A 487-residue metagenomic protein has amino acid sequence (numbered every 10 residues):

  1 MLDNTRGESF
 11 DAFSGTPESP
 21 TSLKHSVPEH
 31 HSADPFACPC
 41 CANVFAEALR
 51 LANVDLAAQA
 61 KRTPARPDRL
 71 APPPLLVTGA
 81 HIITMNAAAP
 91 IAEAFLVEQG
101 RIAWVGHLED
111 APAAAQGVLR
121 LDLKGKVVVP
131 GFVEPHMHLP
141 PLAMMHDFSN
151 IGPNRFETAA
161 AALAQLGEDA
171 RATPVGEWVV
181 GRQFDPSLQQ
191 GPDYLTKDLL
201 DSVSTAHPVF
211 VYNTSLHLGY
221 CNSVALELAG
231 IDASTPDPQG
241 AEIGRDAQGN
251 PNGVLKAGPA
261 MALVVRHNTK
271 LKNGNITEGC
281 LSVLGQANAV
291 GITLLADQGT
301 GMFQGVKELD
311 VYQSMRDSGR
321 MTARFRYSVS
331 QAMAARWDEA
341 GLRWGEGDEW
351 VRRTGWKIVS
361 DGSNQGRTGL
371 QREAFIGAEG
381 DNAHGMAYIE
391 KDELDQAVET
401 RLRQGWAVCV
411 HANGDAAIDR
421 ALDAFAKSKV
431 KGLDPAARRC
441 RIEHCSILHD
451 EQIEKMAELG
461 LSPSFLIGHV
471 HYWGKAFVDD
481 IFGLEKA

Functional and structural regions predicted by a protein language model:
L2-R6, F10-G15, S19-R62, P67-G79 (+8 more regions): Divalent metal-binding segments
S282, Q286, R420, F465-V470: A glycine-rich, aromatic-flanked flexible loop/lid motif
M315-S318, L342-V351, P435, M456-G460: Acidic (Asp/Glu)-rich catalytic clusters
D392-Q396, D419, D423, C440 (+2 more regions): Feature representing long, continuous alpha-helical segments
D423-D434: Polar interaction faces of repeat-based domains
R438-H449: Aromatic- and carboxylate-enriched substrate-binding clefts and catalytic-loop regions of carbohydrate-active enzymes
I447-A487: Active-site-adjacent C-terminal substructures of enzyme catalytic domains
